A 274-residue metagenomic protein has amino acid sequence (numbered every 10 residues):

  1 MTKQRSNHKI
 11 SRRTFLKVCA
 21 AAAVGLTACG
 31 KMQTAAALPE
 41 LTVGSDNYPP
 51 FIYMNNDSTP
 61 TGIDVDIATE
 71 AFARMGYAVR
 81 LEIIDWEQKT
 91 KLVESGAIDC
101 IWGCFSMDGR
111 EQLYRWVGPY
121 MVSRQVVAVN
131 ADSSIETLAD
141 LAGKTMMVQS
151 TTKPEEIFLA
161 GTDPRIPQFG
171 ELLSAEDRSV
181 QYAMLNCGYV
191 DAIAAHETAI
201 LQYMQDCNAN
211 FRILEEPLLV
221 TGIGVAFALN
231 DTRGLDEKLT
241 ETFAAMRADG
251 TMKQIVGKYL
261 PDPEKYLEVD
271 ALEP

Functional and structural regions predicted by a protein language model:
M1-I10, T14-A28: N-terminal secretory signal peptides
A37-C104, D249: Extracytoplasmic small-molecule ligand-binding "clamshell" domains of the periplasmic binding protein/Venus flytrap
S45-N47, V122-V129, Q205-E241, D262-P274: Periplasmic-binding protein-like
V65, L81-K91, L172-A183, C187 (+1 more regions): Short helix-initiation/N-cap motifs at beta->coil->alpha
V65-R74, I135, A139-T145, S150-K153 (+1 more regions): Extended ligand-binding regions for polar small-molecule ligands
A68-Y77, P154-A175, M204-N208: Ligand-binding cleft/hinge of the Venus flytrap
T69, A78-D140, R212, P217: Acidic, polar ligand-binding/catalytic clefts
Q88-K91, C104-L113, I157-A160, M184-V220: A ligand-binding cleft/hinge motif common to bilobed small-molecule-binding domains
